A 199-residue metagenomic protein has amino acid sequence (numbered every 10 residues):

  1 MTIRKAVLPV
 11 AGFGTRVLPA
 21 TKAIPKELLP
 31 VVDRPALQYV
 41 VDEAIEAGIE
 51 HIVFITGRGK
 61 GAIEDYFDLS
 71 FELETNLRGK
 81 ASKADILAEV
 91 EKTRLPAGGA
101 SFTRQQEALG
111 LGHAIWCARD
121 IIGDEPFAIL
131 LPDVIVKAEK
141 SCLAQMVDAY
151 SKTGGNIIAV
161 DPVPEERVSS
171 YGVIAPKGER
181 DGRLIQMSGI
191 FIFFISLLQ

Functional and structural regions predicted by a protein language model:
T2, G48-I49, G123, K152 (+1 more regions): Short loop/turn motifs at secondary-structure junctions
T2-S82, Q105, K140-Q145: N-terminal glycine-rich phosphate-binding loop and ensuing alpha1 helix
P30, F102-R104, I158, G189-I192: Structural signal for conserved beta-strand scaffold positions within catalytic alpha/beta enzyme cores
A36-Y39, H113-C117, G189: Well-ordered alpha-helical segments embedded in enzymatic catalytic cores
E72-N76, A84, E89-G178: Conserved beta-loop-beta/alpha segment of the NTase-like Rossmann-fold superfamily that binds/positions NTPs
A128, V147-S151, G178-Q199: Catalytic-core segments of class I nucleotidyltransferases/pyrophosphorylases that form NMP-activated intermediates
